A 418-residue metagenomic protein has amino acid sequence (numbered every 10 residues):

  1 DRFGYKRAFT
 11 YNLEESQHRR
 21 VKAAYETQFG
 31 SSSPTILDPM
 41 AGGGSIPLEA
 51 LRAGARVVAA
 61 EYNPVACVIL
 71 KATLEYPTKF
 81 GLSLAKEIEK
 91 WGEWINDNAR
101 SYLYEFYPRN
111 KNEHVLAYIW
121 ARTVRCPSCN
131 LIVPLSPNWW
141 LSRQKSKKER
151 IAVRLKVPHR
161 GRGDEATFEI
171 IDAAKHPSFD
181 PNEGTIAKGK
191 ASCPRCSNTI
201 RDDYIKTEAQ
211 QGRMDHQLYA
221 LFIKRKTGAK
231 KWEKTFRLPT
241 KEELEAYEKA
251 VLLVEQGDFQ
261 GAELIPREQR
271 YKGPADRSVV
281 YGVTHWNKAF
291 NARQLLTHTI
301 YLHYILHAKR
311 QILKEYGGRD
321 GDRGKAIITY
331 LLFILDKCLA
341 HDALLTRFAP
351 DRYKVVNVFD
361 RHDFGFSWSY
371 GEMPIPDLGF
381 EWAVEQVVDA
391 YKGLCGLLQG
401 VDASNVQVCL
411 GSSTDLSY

Functional and structural regions predicted by a protein language model:
D1-L37, P47, L51-L416: Nucleic-acid modification enzymes, centered on SAM-dependent nucleic-acid methyltransferases
M40: Conserved glycine-centered beta->alpha loop in an early N-terminal alpha/beta scaffold
G43: Conserved SAM/SAH-binding loop
